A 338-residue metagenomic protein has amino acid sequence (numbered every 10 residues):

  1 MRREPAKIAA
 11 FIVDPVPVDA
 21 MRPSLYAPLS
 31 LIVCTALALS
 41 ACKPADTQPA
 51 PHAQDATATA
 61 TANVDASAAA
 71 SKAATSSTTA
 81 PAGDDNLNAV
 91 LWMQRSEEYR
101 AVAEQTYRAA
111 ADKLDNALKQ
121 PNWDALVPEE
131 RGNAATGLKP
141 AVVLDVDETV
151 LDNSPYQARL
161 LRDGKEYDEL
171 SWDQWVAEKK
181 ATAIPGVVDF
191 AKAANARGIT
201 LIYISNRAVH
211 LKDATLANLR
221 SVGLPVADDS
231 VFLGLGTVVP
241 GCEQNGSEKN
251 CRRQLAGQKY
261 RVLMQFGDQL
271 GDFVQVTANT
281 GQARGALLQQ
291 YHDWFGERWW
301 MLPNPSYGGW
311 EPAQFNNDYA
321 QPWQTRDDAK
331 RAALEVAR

Functional and structural regions predicted by a protein language model:
D19-S30: Bacterial N-terminal signal peptides that target proteins for export
S30-A38: Bacterial N-terminal signal peptides
C42-L144, N316-Y319, W323-R338: Non-catalytic pre-domain segments flanking phosphatase-related domains
W92-A101, D173-K180, I202-R207, V239-E243: Second-shell loop/turn segments in exported
V142-D152: Asp-based phosphoryl-transfer active-site loop
E148, V187-L219, F232-G234, D268-L270: Substrate-recognition element of Asp-dependent hydrolases with the DxDx(T/V) motif
A158-E178: A solvent-exposed, charged loop/short amphipathic helix patch at secondary-structure junctions
K212-R338: C-terminal cap/substrate-recognition subdomain and adjoining C-terminal extension of metal-dependent phosphatase-like
